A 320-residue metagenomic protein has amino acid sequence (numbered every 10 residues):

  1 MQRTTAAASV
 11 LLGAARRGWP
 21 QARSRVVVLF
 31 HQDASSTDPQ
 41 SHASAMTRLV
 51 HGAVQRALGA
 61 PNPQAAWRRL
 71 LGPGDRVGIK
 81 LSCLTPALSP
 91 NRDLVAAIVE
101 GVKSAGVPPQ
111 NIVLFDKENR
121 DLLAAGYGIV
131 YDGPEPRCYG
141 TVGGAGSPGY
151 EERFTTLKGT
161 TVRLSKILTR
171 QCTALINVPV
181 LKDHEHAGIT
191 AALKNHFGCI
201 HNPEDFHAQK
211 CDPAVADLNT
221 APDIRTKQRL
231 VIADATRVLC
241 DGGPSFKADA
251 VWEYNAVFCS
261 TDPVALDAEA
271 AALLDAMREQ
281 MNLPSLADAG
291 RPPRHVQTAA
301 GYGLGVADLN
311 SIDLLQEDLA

Functional and structural regions predicted by a protein language model:
M1-P20: N-terminal export signals
G18-P73, L84-A320: Extended, low-polarity segments enriched in aliphatic/aromatic residues
